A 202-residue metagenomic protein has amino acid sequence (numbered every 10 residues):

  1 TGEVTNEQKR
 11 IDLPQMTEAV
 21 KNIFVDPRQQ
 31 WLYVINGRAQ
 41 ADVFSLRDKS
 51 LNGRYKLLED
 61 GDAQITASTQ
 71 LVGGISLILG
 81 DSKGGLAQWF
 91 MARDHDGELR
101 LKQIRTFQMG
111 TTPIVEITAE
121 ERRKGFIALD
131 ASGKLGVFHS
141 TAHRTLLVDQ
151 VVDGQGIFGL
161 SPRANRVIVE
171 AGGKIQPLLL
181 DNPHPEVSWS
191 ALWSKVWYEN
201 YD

Functional and structural regions predicted by a protein language model:
G2-E3, L46-S50, F90-E98, S140-T145 (+1 more regions): Short loop/turn segments immediately following beta-strands, especially the blade-tip and inter-blade linker loops
N6-P14, S50-E59, K102-Q108, R144-Q150 (+1 more regions): A short beta-strand motif characteristic of beta-propeller blades
T17-V25, D62-T69, T111-T118, G154-A164 (+1 more regions): Repeated scaffold domains used in trafficking and secretory/extracellular systems, primarily beta-propellers
R28-Q30, G73-I75, R122-K124, A164-N165: Short coil/turn segments that connect the beta-strands within blades of beta-propeller domains
A39, K83-G84, S132-G133, G173-I175: Short coil/turn segments within WD40 beta-propeller repeats
D42, A87, G136, Q176-P177: WD40 beta-propeller blade core
R166-S190: Blade-level signature of beta-propeller repeat domains, shared across WD40, Kelch, NHL, RCC1 and BNR/Asp-box propellers
